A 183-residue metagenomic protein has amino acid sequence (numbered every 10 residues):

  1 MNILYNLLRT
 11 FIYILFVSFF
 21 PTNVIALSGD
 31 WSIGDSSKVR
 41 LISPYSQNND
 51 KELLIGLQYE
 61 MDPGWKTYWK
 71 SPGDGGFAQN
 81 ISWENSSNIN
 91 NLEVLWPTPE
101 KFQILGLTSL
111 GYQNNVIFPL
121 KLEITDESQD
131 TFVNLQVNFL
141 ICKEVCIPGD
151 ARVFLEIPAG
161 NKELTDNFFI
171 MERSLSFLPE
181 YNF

Functional and structural regions predicted by a protein language model:
M1-L7: N-terminal secretory signal peptides that target proteins for export/translocation
L7-T10, E52-L53: Hydrophobic alpha-helical segments and their boundary regions
R9-T22: Bacterial N-terminal signal peptides
V24-F183: Extracellular/lumen-exposed scaffold segments
